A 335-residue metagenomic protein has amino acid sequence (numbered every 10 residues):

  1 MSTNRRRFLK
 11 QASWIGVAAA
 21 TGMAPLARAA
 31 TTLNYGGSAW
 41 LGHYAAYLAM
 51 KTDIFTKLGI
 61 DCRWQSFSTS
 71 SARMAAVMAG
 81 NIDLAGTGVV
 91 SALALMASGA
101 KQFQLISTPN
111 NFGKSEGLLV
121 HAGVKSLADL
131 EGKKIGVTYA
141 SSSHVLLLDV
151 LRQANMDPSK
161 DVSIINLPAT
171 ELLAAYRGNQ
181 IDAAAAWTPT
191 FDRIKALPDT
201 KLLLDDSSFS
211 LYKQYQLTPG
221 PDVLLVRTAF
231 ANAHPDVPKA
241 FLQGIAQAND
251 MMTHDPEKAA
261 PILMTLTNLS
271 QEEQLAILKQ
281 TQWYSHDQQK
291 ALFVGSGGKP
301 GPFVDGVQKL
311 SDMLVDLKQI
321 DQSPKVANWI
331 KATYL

Functional and structural regions predicted by a protein language model:
R7-R28: N-terminal export signals
A29-S159, S163-N166, G178, D182-T188 (+2 more regions): Short, glycine-/small- and polar/acidic-enriched structural segments that line small-molecule recognition paths
A39, S66, S70, N111 (+10 more regions): Solvent-exposed, acidic/flexible segments
S91, G99, E171-A174, I181-M264: Pocket-lining segment of extracytoplasmic ligand-binding domains
P158-V162, N268-Q280, D321-N328: Short, surface-exposed acidic
N232-D316: Secondary-structure end/capping motifs
V304-L335: Conserved C-terminal helix/tail region of periplasmic/extracytoplasmic solute-binding proteins
